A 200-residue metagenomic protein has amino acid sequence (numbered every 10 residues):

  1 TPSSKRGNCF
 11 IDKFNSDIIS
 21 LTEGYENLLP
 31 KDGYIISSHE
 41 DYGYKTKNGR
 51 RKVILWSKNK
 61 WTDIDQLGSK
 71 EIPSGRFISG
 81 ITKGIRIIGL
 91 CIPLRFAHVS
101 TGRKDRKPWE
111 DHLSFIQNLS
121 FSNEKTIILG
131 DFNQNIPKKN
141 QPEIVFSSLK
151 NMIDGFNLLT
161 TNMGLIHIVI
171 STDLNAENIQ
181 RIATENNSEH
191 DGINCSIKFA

Functional and structural regions predicted by a protein language model:
T1-S3, C91: Amphipathic alpha-helical repeat scaffolds
S4, R106, F199: Polar, enzyme-active/binding microenvironments
S4-K5, S74: Structural motif corresponding to alpha-helix initiation and N-cap regions
G7-L29, I87, I116-N140, I170 (+2 more regions): Active-site beta-strand/loop signature of hydrolases that rely on acidic residues for catalysis
D17, I64-K70, Q134-A200: Metal-dependent phosphoester-hydrolase catalytic domains
S20, G24-L94, T172, R181-N186: Structured beta-strand-rich core segments of catalytic domains in phosphoester-bond hydrolases
D65-K70, C91-E110, I136: Surface-exposed cleft-lining segments at the edges of enzyme active sites
R103-F115, E143-F146: Well-ordered, non-membrane alpha-helical segments in soluble/globular domains
